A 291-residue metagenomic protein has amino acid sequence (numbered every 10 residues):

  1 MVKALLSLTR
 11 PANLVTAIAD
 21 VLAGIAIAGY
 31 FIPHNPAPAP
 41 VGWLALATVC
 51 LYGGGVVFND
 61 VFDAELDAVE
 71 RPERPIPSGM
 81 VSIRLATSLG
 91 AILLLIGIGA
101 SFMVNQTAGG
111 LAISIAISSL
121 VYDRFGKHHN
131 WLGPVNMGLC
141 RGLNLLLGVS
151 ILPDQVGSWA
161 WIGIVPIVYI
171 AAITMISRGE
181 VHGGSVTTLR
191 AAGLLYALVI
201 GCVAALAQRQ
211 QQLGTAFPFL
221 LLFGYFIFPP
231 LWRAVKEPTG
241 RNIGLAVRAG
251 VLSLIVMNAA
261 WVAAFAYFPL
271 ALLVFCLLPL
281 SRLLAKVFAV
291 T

Functional and structural regions predicted by a protein language model:
V2-L6, L14-V15, G142-L145, S150-T291: C-terminal membrane-associated helical module and adjoining short loops/tails
S7-A12, D60, I76-A86, M103-A108 (+3 more regions): Short, amphipathic, aromatic/basic-enriched membrane-interface segments that mark the entry/exit of transmembrane
A17-F62, L94-F102, Q106-Y122, A160-A172 (+2 more regions): Membrane-embedded alpha-helical segments that form the functional core of polytopic membrane enzymes, especially those
A28-I32, V104-N105, G126-K127, I151-L152 (+2 more regions): Short helix-capping/hinge motifs at transmembrane helix termini and TM-loop junctions
I32-P40, V104, G126-N130, D154-S158 (+1 more regions): Membrane-helix interfacial "entry" motifs
G42-T48, A64-S119, G138-C140, N144-G148 (+3 more regions): Multi-pass membrane catalytic core of lipid/isoprenoid biosynthesis enzymes
A47-L85, I173-V186, L284-A289: Acidic (Asp/Glu-rich) catalytic motifs at the cytosolic membrane interface
L120-D123, W131-P134, G138, G142 (+1 more regions): Catalytic beta-strand/loop module used to bind and position nucleotide/cofactor moieties in cofactor-attachment
